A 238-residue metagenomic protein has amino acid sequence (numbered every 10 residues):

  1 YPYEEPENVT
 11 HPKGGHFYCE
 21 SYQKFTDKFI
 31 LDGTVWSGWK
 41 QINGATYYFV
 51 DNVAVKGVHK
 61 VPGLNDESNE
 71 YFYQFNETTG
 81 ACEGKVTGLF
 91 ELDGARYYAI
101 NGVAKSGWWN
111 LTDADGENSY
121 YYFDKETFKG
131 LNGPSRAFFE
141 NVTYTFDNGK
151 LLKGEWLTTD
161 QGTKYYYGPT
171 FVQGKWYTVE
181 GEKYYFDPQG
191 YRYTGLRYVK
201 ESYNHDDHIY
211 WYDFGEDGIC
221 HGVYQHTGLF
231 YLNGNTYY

Functional and structural regions predicted by a protein language model:
Y1-Y238: Extracellular adhesion/carbohydrate-binding repeat motifs centered on closely spaced tryptophans
